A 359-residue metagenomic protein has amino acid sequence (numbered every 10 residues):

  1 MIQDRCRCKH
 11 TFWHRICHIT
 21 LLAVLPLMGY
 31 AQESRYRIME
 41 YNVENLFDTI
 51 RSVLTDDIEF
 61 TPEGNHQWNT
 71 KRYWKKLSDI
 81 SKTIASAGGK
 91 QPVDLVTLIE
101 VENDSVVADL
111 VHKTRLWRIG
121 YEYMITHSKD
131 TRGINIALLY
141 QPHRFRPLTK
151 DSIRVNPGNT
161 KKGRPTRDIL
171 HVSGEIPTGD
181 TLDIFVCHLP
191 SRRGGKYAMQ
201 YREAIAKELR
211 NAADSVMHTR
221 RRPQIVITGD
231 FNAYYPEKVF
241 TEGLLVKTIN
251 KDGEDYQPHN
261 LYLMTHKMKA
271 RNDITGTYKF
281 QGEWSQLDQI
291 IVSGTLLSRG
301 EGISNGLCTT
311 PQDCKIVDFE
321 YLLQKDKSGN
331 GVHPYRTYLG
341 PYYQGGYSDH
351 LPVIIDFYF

Functional and structural regions predicted by a protein language model:
M1-E33: Bacterial Sec-dependent N-terminal signal peptides
Y30-G120, M124-I136, K325-V332, P341 (+1 more regions): N-terminal, active-site-proximal structural segment of metallo-dependent hydrolase catalytic domains
R37-N45, N65, T149, T181-S191: Active-site-proximal beta-strand elements of phosphoester/diester hydrolases
E44, E102, P190, F231-Y234 (+1 more regions): Catalytic metal-binding/acid-base residues of hydrolase active sites
L54-D57, P177-A198: Active-site His/acidic residue clusters
G64-K71, P92-I99, I125-T126, G158-T160 (+4 more regions): Second-shell loop/turn segments in exported
V101-T181, C187-L189: Structured beta-strand-rich core segments of catalytic domains in phosphoester-bond hydrolases
N211-I225, A233-F359: Metal-dependent phosphoester-hydrolase catalytic domains
